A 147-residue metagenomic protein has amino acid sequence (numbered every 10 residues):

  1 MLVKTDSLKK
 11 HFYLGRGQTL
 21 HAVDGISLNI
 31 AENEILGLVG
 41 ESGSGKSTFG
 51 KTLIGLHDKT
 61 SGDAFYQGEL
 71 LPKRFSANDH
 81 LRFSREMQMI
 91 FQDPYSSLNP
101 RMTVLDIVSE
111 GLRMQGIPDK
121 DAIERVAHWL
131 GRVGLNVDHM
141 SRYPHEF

Functional and structural regions predicted by a protein language model:
M1-F147: ABC transporter nucleotide-binding domains
